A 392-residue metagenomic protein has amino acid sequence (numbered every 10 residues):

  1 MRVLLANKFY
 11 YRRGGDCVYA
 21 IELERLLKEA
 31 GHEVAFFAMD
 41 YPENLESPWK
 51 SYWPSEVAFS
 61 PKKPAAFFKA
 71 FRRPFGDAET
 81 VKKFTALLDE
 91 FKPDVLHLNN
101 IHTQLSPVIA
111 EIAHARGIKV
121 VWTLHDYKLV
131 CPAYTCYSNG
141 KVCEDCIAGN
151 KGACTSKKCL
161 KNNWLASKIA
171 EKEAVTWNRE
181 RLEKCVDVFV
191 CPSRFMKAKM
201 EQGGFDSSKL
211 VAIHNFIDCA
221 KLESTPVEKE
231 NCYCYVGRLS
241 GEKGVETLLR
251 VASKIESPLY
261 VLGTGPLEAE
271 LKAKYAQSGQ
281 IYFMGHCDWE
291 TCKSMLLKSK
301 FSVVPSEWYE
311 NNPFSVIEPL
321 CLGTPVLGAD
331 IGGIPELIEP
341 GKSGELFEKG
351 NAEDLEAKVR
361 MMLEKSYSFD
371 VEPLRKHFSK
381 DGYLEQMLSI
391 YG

Functional and structural regions predicted by a protein language model:
M1-E43, R116-K119, S253: N-terminal subdomain of nucleotide-sugar transferases
D40, F195, F216: Carbohydrate-associated surface elements
F75, S366-G392: A charged, aromatic-enriched C-terminal amphipathic alpha-helix characteristic of glycosyltransferases across folds
A115, K128, C143-V188, A198: Membrane-proximal helix-turn-helix segments that form the acceptor-binding/catalytic region of lipid-linked
V190, K221, P226-K243, L249-E256: Conserved donor-binding/catalytic core segment of Leloir-type glycosyltransferases
A269-E290, S294: Nucleotide-activated donor-binding/catalytic signature segment of Leloir-type glycosyltransferases, i.e., the conserved
V303, P325-G328: Short hydrophobic beta-strand element within catalytic cores of glycosyltransferases and related nucleotide-activated
P340-G341, E345-A352, R360-K365: Conserved acidic donor-binding segment of nucleotide-sugar-dependent glycosyltransferases
